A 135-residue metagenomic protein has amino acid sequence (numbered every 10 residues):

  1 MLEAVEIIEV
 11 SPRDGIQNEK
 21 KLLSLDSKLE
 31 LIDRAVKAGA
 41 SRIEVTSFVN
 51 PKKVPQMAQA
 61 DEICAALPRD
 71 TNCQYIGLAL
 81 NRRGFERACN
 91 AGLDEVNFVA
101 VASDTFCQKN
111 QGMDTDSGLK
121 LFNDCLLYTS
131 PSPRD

Functional and structural regions predicted by a protein language model:
E6-V10, I43-V45, Y75-G77, V96-F98: Hydrophobic faces of well-ordered beta-strands that scaffold small-molecule active sites in alpha/beta enzyme cores
P12-S27, Y75-N81, K109-G112: Active-site mouth loops of central-metabolism enzymes
R13, F48, L78-R83, V101 (+1 more regions): Active-site beta-loop-alpha junctions enriched in small/polar residues
K28-R42, N90-F98, R134: Alpha/beta enzyme core
R42-I63, V101-M113: Glycine-rich, proline-tolerant flexible connector loops at the mouths of alpha/beta enzymes
V54-I76, S117-L127: Alpha-helix-loop-beta-strand connector modules within alpha/beta enzyme cores
R83-N90: Catalytic cores of alpha/beta
Y128-D135: Conserved small/polar residues in nucleotide/adenosyl-binding loops
